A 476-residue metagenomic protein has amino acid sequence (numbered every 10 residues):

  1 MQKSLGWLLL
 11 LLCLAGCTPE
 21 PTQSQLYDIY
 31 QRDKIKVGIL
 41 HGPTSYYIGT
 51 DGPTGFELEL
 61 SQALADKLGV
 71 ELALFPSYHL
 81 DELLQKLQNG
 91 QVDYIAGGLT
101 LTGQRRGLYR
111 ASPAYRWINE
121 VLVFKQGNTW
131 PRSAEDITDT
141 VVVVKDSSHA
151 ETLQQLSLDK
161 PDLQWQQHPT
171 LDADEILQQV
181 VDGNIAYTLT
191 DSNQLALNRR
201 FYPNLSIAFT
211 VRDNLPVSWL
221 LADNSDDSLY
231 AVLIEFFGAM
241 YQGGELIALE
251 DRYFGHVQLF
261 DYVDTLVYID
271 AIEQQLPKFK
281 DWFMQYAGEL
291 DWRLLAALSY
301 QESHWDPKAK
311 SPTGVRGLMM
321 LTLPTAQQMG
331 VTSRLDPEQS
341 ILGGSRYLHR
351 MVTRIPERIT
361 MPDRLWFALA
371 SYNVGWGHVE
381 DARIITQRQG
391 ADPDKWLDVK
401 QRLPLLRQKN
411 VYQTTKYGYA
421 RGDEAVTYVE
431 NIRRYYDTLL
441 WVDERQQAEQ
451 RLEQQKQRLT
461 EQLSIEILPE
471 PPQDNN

Functional and structural regions predicted by a protein language model:
C17-L99, G107, W165-T170, S225: Extracytoplasmic small-molecule ligand-binding "clamshell" domains of the periplasmic binding protein/Venus flytrap
T18-E20, G55-K67, Q126-A150, Q194 (+4 more regions): Extended ligand-binding regions for polar small-molecule ligands
K36-S45, T50-D66, T100, V121-D172 (+1 more regions): Bilobed "Venus flytrap"/periplasmic-binding protein-like clamshell domains and structurally analogous long
L40-G42, A114-G127, A196-E235, F260-L266 (+1 more regions): Periplasmic-binding protein-like
G98-G107, Q154-Q155, Q178-D213, E380-D381 (+1 more regions): A ligand-binding cleft/hinge motif common to bilobed small-molecule-binding domains
H256-H304, E338-I341, I355-P356, E444 (+1 more regions): Export/targeting segments at the very N-terminus of extracytoplasmic proteins
K308-T332, P337-R350, Q408, I432: Substrate-binding/active-site groove segments that recognize and process beta-1,4-linked N-acetyl-hexosamine
F367-T438: Catalytic and substrate-binding regions of cell-wall glycan-acting enzymes that process beta-1,4-linked
